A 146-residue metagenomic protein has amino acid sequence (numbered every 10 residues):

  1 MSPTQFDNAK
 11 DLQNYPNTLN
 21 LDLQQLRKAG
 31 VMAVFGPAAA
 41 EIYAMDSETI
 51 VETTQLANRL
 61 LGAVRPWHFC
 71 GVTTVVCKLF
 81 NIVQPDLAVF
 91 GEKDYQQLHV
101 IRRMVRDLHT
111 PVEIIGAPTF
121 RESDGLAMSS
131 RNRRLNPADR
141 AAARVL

Functional and structural regions predicted by a protein language model:
M1-L146: Nucleotidyltransferase catalytic core that binds NTPs
